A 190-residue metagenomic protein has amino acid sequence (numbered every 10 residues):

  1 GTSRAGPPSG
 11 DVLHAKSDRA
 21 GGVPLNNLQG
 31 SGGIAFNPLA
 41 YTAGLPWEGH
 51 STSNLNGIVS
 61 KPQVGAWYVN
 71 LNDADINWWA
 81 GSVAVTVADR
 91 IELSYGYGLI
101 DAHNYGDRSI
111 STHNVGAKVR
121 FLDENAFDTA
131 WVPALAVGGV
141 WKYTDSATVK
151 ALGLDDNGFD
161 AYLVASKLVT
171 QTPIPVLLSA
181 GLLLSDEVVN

Functional and structural regions predicted by a protein language model:
G1-T2: C-terminal segment of classical bacterial N-terminal signal peptides
A5-K150, D156-A161, S166-T170: Transmembrane beta-barrel domains of Gram-negative outer membranes and organellar outer membranes
F159-N190: Histidine/lysine/aspartate-rich catalytic loop segments that bind and position anionic ligands
